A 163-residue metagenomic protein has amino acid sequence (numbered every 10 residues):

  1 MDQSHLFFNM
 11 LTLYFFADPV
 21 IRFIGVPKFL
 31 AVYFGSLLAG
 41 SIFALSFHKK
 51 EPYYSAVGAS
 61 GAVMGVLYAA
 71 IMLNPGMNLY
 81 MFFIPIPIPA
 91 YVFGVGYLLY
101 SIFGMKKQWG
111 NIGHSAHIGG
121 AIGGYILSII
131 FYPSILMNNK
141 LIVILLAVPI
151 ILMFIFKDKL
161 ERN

Functional and structural regions predicted by a protein language model:
M1-N163: A detector for small-residue-rich transmembrane helices and their helix-helix packing motifs
